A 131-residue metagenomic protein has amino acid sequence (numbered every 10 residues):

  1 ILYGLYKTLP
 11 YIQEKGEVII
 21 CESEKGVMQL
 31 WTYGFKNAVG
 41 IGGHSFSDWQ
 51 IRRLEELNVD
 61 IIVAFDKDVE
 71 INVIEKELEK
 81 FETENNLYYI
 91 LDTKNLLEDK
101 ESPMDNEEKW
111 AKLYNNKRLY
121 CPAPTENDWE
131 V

Functional and structural regions predicted by a protein language model:
I1-E14: Glycine-/acidic-rich phosphate or pyrophosphate-binding loops and their flanking alpha/beta elements
Q13-G16, L57-N58: Short, well-ordered loop/turn elements at secondary-structure boundaries
V27-V131: TOPRIM fold recognition
